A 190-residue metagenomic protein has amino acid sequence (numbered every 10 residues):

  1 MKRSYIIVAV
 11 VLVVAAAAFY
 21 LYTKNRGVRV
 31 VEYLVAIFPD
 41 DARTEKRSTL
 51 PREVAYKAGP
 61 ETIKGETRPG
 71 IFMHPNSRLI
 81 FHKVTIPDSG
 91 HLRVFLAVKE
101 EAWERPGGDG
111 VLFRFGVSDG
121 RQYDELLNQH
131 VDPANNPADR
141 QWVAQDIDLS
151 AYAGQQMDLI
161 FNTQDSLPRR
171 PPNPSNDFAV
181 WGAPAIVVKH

Functional and structural regions predicted by a protein language model:
M1-L12, F19-L21: N-terminal Sec-pathway targeting helices
A17-H190: Gly-Asp-aromatic-enriched flexible segments
